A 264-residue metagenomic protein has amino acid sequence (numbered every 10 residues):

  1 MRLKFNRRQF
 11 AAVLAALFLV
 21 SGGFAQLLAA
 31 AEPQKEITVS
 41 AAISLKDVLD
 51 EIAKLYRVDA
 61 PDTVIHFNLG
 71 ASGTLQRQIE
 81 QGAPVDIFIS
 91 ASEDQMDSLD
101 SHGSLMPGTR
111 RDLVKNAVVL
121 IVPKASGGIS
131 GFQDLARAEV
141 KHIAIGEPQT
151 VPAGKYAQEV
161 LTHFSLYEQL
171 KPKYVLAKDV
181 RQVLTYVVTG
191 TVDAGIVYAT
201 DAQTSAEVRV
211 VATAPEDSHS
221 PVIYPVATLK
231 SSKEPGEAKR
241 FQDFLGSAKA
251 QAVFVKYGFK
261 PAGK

Functional and structural regions predicted by a protein language model:
R2-L17, G22-A25: Twin-arginine (Tat) signal peptide motif
L3, Q81-G82: Short loop/turn hinge sites at secondary-structure boundaries
A25-A60, V64-Q81, S90-E93, D97-N116 (+1 more regions): Exported/periplasmic ABC-transporter solute-binding proteins
